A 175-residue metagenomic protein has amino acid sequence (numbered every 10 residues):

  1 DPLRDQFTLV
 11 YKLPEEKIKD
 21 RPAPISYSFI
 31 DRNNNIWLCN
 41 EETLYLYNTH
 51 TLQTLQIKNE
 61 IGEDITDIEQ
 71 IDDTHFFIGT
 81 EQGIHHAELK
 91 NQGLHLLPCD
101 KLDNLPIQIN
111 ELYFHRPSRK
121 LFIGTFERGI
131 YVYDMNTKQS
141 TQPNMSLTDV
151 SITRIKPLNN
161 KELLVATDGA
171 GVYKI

Functional and structural regions predicted by a protein language model:
D1-I175: Carboxylate-rich, polar loop motifs that coordinate divalent cations or form catalytic acidic clusters
